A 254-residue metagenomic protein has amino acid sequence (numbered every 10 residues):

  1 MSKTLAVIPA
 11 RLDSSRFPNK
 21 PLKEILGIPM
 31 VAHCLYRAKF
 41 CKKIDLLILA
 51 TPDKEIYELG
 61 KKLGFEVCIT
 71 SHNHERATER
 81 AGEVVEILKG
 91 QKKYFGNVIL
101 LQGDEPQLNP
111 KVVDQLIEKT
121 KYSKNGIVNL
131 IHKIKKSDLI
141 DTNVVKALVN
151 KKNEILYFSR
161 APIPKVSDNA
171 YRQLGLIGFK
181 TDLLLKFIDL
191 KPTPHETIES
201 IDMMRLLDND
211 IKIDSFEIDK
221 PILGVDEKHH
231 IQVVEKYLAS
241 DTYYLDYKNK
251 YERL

Functional and structural regions predicted by a protein language model:
K3-T51: N-terminal glycine-rich phosphate-binding loop and ensuing alpha1 helix
A6, L47-L49, V98, V128 (+2 more regions): Hydrophobic/aromatic residues located in beta-strands of well-ordered beta-sheets within soluble catalytic
L12, S71-A77, K220-I222: Short, acidic/turn-prone active-site loops that include or flank metal/cofactor- and phosphate-binding residues
I44, K93-F95, Y122-N125, I211: Short, high-confidence coil segments that cap the C-terminus of an alpha-helix and link into the following beta-strand
I48, K54-L101, P106-Q115: Short phosphate-binding loop-to-helix
L108-H195: Conserved core of the sugar-phosphate nucleotidyltransferase
A170-L254: Conserved alpha/beta core of the MobA/IspD/sugar-nucleotide pyrophosphorylase nucleotidyltransferase superfamily
